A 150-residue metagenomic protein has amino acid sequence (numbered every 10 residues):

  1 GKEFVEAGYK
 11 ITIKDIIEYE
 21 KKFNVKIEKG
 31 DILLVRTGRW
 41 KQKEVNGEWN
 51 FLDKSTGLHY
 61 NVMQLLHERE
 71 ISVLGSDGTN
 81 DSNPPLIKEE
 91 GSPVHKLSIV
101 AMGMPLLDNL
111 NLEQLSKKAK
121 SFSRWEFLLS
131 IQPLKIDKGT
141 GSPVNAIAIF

Functional and structural regions predicted by a protein language model:
G1-F150: Active-/binding-site microenvironments in catalytic and ligand-binding cores
